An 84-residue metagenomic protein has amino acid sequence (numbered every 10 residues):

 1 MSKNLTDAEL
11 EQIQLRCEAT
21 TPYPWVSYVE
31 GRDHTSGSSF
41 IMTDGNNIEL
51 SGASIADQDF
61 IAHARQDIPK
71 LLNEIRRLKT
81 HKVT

Functional and structural regions predicted by a protein language model:
M1-Q66, N73, K82-T84: Extreme N-terminal leader/activation tails
